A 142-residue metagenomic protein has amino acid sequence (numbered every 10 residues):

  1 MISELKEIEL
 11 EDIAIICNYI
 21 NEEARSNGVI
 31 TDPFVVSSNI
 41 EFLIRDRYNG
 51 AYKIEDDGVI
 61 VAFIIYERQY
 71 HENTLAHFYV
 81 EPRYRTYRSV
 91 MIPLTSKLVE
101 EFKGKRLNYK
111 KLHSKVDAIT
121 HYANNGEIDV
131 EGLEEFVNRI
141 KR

Functional and structural regions predicted by a protein language model:
M1-N18: A short beta-loop-alpha structural element at the N-terminal edge of CoA-dependent acyl/N-acetyltransferase catalytic
N21-I40: Conserved GNAT-fold acetyl-CoA-binding loop/helix
E41-K53, T74: A short helix-loop-beta-strand connector motif used in the catalytic cores of GNAT acetyltransferases and, in some
K53, V59-E67, T74: Conserved beta-strand in the GNAT
H71-R83: Conserved acetyl-CoA binding element of GNAT-fold acetyltransferases
T86-E100: Conserved acetyl-CoA-binding loop-helix of GNAT-fold acetyltransferases
N108-N124: Conserved beta-strand-loop-alpha-helix junction that forms the acyl-donor binding cleft
T120-E135: Conserved acetyl-CoA-binding loop of GNAT-fold acetyltransferases
